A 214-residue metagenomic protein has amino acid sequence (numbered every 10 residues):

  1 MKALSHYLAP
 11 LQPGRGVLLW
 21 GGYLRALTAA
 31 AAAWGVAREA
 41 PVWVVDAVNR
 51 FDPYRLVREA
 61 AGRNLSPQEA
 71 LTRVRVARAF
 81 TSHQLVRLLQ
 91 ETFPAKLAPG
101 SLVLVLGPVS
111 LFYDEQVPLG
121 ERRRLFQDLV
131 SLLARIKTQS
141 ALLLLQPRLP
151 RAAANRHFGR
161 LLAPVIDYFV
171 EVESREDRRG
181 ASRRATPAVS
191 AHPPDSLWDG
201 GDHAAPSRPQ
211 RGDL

Functional and structural regions predicted by a protein language model:
M1-A61: The Walker A/P-loop phosphate-binding site
P10-L11, W34-A37, S66-E69, A95-L97 (+1 more regions): Conserved catalytic network of the ASCE P-loop NTPase/AAA+ motor domain
V17, W43, R75-A77, L143 (+1 more regions): Hydrophobic/aromatic beta-strand patches that form the interior of the parallel beta-sheet core in alpha/beta enzyme
T28-A32, P53, L85-Q90, F126-V130: Short, hydrophobic/amphipathic alpha-helical packing segments that form internal helix faces or helix-helix interfaces
A33, V57-A60, Q90, V117-G120 (+1 more regions): Short, glycine/charged-enriched secondary-structure capping and boundary segments
A47-E115: Conserved inter-motif catalytic segment of the P-loop NTP-binding fold
L97-V165: P-loop NTPase motor core
A134-L214: Phosphate-binding/switch region of NTP-binding enzymes
